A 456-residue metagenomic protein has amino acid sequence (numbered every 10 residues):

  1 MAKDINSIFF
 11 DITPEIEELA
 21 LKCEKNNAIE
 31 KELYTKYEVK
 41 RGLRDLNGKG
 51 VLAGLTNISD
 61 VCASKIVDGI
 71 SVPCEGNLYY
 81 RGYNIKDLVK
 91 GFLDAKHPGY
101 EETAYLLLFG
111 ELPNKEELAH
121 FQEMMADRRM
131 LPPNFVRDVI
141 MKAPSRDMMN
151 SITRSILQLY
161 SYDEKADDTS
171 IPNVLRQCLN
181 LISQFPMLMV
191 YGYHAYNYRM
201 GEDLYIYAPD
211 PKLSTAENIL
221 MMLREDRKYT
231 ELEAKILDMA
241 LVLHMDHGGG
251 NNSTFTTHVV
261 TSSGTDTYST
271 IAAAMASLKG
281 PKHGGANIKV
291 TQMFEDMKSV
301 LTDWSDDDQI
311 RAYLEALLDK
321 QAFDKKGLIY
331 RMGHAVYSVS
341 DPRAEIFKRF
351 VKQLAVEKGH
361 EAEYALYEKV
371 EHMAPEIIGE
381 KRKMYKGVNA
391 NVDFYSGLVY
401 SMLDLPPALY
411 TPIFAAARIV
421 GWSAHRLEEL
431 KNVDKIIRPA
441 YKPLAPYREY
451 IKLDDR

Functional and structural regions predicted by a protein language model:
A2-R456: Non-transmembrane, aqueous-exposed alpha-helical and coiled segments at domain scale
